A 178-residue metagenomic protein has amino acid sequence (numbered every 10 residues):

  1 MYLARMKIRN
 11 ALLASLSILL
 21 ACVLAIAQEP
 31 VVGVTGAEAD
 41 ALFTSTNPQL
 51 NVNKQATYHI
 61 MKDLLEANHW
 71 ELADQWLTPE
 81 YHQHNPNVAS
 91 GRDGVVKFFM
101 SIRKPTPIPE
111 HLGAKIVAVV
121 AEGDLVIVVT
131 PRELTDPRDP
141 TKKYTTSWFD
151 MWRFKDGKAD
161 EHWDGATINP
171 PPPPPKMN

Functional and structural regions predicted by a protein language model:
M1-I8: N-terminal secretory signal peptides that target proteins for export/translocation
A14-V23: Bacterial N-terminal signal peptides
I26-E71, Q75, P79, K176-N178: Short, low-complexity N-terminal intrinsically disordered segments enriched in polar/charged residues
E29, S147-P175: Short beta-strand edge/turn micro-motifs at domain boundaries
W70-E122: A solvent-exposed, acidic/Ser-Thr-rich amphipathic alpha-helical stretch
K104-I108, L134-Y144: Short, cysteine-centered beta-strand-loop-beta hairpins and adjacent loop/turn segments enriched in charged/polar
L112-A114, K143-F149: Short, surface-exposed coil-to-beta transition loops
G123-R132: A short hydrophobic beta-strand element
